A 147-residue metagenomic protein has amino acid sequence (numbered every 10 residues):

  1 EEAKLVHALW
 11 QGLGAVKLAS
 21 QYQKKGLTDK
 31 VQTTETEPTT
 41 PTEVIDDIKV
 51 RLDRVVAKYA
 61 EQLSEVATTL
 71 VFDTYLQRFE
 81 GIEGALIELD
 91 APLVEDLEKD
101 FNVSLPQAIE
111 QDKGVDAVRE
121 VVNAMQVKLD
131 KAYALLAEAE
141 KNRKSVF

Functional and structural regions predicted by a protein language model:
E1-F147: Mature extracytoplasmic or organellar-lumen-exposed domains after removal of signal/transit peptides
